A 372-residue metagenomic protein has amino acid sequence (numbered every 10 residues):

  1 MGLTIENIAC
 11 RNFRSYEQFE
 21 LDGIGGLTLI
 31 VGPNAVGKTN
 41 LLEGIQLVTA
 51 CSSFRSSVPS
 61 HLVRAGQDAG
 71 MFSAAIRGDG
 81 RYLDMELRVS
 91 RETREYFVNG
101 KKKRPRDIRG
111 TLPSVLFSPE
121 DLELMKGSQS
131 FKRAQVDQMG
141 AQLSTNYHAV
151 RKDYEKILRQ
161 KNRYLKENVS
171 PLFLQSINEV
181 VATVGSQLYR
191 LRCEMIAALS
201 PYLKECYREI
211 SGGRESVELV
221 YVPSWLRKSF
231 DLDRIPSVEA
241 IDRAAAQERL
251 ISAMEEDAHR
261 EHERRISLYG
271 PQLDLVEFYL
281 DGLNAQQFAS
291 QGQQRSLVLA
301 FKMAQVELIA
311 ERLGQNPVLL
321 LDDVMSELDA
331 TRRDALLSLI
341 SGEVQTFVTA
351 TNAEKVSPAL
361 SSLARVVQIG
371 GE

Functional and structural regions predicted by a protein language model:
M1-P33, P171-T183, Q187-V318, E327-T331 (+3 more regions): Conserved NTPase motor "head" modules and their coupling/switch loops across ABC/AAA+ ATPases, GTPases, and GHKL ATPases
K38: Conserved lysine of the Walker
Q46: Helix-to-loop junction immediately C-terminal to a conserved catalytic motif
T49-F131, Q135-Y147, Y202-R208, S252-H259: Nucleotide-state sensing region of NTPase/ATPase domains
A74, Q345-N352: Structural recognition of the conserved hydrophobic beta-strand(s) that form the central parallel beta-sheet of P-loop
E123-L124, S130-Q175, E179-A182: Long, charged N-terminal accessory/stalk domains
D322-V324: Walker B catalytic acidic pair
